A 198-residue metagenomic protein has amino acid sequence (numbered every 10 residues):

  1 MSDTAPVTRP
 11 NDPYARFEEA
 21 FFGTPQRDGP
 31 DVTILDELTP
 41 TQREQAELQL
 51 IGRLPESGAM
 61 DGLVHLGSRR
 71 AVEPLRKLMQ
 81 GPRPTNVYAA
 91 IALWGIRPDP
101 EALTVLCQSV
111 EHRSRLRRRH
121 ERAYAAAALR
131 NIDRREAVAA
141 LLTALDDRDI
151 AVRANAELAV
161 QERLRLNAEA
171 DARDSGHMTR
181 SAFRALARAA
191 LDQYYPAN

Functional and structural regions predicted by a protein language model:
D3-T4, T8-R16, P40-I51, S68-Q80 (+3 more regions): Amphipathic alpha-helical scaffolding segments comprising HEAT/armadillo-like alpha-solenoid repeats
T4, N11-Y14, E18-E19, L35 (+2 more regions): Intrinsically disordered, low-complexity regions
Y14, D31, R43, E47 (+6 more regions): Short amphipathic alpha-helical segments that mediate assembly, nucleic-acid/protein binding, or membrane association
E19-P40, P55-S68, P74-Q80, P84-D99 (+2 more regions): Structural detector for internal amphipathic alpha-helices that build alpha-solenoid repeat scaffolds
A20-G23, G81, H112, A189 (+2 more regions): Surface-exposed polar/charged interaction patches
P82-R83, S114-R118, R148-D149, R180: Short inter-helical turns and helix N-cap capping residues of alpha-solenoid HEAT/ARM repeat scaffolds
W94-A123, A190: Short secondary-structure boundary segments
A123-A190, Y194: Extended alpha-helical scaffolding segments
